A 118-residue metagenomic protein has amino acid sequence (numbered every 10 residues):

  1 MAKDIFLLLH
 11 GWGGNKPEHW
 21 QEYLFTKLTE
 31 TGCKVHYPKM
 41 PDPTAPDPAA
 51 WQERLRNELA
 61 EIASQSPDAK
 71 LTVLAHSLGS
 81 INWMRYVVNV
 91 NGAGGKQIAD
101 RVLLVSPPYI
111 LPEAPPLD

Functional and structural regions predicted by a protein language model:
A2-D68: Active-site catalytic motif of lipid deacylating hydrolases and related acyltransferases
G11, M40-P43, V102-P112: Active-site nucleophile loop of the alpha/beta-hydrolase fold
E18-H19, N82-R85, E113-P115: Short glycine-/acidic-enriched loop or helix-start segments at secondary-structure transitions that form or flank
Q21-L24, W51-Q52, V87-V90, P116-D118: Short, glycine/charged-enriched secondary-structure capping and boundary segments
P48, G95, L104-D118: Flexible "cap/lid" loop of the alpha/beta hydrolase fold
K70-V73, V102: Conserved alpha/beta-hydrolase fold motif
L74-M84: Gly/Ala-rich beta-loop-alpha elbow adjacent to hydrolase catalytic centers
R85-R101, I110: Conserved hydrolase catalytic core segment
